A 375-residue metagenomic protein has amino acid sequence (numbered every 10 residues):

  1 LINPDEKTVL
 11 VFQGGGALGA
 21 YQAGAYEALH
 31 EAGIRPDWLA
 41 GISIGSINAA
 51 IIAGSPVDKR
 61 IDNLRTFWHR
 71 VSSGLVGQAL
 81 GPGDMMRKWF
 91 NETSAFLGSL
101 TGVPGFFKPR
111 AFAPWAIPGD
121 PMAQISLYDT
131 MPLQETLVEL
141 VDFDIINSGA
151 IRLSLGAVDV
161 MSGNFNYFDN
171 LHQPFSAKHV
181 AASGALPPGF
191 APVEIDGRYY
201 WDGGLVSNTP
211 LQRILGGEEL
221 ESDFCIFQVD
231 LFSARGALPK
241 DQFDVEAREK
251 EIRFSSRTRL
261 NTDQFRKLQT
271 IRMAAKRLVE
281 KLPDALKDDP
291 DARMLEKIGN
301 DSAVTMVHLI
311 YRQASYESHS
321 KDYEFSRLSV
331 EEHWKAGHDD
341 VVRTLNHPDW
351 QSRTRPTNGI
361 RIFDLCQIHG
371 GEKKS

Functional and structural regions predicted by a protein language model:
L1-N3, K374-S375: Basic/polar N-terminal segments that are highly enriched at the extreme N-terminus, encompassing both cleavable
N3-V11, G16-I125, M131, L137 (+7 more regions): Patatin-like phospholipase
R35-W38, R198, V304: Short active-site oxyanion
A40, G156, C225-V229, T305-L309: Hydrophobic/aromatic beta-strand patches that form the interior of the parallel beta-sheet core in alpha/beta enzyme
M85-T93, G156-V160, R355-G371: Amphipathic alpha-helical surface "interface" segments used for docking/oligomerization or membrane association within
A113-D223, Q228, R235-G236, K240-V245 (+1 more regions): Active-site gating loop/helix substructures
Q124, P132, L137, L268-S375: C-terminal helical/tail subdomains of lipid-metabolizing enzymes
K240-L282: Acidic, Ser/Thr-rich peripheral helices and adjacent loops at domain boundaries
